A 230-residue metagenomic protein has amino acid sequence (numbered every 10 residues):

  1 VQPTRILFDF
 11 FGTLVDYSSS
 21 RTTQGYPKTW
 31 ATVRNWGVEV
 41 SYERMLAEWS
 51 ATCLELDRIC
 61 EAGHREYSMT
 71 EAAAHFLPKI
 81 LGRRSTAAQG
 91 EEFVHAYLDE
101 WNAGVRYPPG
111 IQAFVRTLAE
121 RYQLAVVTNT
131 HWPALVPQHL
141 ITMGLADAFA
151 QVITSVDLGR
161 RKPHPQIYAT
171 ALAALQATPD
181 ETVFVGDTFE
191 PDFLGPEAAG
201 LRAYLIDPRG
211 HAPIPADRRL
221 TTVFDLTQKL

Functional and structural regions predicted by a protein language model:
V1-I6, V40-E43, Q112, R116 (+1 more regions): Asp-based, Mg2+/Mn2+-dependent phosphohydrolase catalytic module
Q2-P108, Q112: N-terminal helical cap/lid subdomain that shapes the substrate entry/recognition surface in HAD-like hydrolases
F10, Y122, F189: Active-site loop->helix "elbow" adjoining a glycine-rich segment at hydrolase catalytic centers
D16, C60, E100-N102, Q123-L124 (+2 more regions): Short, contiguous strand/loop micro-motifs
V33-V38, L77-L81, Y122, G144 (+2 more regions): A broad structural signal for alpha-helix termini and local helix breaks/kinks
R121-Y122, G200: Glycine-centered short loops/turns at secondary-structure junctions
